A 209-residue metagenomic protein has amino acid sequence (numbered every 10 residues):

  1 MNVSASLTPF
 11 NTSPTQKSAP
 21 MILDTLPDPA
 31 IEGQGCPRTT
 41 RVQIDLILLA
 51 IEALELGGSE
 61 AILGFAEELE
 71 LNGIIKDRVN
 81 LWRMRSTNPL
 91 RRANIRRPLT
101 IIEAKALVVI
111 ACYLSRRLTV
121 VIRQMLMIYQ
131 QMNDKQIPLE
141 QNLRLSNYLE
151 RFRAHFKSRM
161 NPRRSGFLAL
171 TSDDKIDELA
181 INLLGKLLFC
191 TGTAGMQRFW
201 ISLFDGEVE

Functional and structural regions predicted by a protein language model:
N2-E68: A short, Lys/Arg-rich alpha-helix, primarily the initiator
P37, G58, N72, D77 (+5 more regions): Intrinsically disordered, low-complexity coil/linker segments enriched for acidic/polar and small residues
Q43, E103-A106, Q141: Single-residue recognition of alpha-helix capping/boundary positions
I44, L69, M84-N88: Non-catalytic DNA-binding core/recognition domains of DNA-processing enzymes
I74-P89, L145, L149: Major-groove recognition helix of helix-turn-helix-like DNA-binding domains
A93-L118: DNA major-groove recognition helix of helix-turn-helix/homeodomain DNA-binding modules
R116-W200: Helix-turn-helix/homeodomain-like alpha-helical modules used for DNA recognition and transcription-factor dimerization
